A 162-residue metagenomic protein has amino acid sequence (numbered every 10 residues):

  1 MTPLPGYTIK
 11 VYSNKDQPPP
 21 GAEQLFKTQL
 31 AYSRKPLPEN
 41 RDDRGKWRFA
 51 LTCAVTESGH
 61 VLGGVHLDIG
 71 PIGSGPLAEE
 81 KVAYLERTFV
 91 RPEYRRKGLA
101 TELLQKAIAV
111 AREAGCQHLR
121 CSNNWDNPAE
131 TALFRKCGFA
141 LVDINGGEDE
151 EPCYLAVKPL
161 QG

Functional and structural regions predicted by a protein language model:
P3-E86, R91, L104: Acetyl-CoA-dependent GNAT
P3-Y7, T52, C137-G162: C-terminal "cap" of GNAT-fold acetyltransferases
G70-I72, V90-E93, D126-P128, Q161: Short coil/turn motifs at secondary-structure junctions
Y94, G98-K106: Conserved acetyl-CoA pyrophosphate-binding loop and the N-cap/start of the following alpha-helix in GNAT-like
T101, W125-D143: Conserved active-site alpha-helix within GNAT-family acetyltransferase domains
L104, N127-P128, D149-P152: Short glycine/proline-centered loop/turn elements that form peptide/ligand docking sites
A111-N123: Conserved GNAT acetyl-CoA-binding A-motif
